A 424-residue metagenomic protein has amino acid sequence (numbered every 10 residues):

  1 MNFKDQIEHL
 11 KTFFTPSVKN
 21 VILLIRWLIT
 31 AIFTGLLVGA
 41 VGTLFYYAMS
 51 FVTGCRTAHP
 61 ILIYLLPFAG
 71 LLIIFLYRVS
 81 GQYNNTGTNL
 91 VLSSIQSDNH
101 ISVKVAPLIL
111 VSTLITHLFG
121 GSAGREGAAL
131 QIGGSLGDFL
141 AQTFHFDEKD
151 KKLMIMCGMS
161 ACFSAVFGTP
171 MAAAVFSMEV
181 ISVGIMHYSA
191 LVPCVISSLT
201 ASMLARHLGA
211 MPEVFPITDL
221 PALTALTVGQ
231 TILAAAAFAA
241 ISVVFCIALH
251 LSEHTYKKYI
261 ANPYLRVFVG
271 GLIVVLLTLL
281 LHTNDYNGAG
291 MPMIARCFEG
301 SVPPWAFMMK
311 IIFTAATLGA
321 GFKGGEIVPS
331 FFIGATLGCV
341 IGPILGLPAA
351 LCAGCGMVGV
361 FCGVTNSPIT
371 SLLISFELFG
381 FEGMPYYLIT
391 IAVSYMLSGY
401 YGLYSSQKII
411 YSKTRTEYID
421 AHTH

Functional and structural regions predicted by a protein language model:
M1-H424: Alpha-helical transmembrane segments and immediately membrane-proximal extracytoplasmic
